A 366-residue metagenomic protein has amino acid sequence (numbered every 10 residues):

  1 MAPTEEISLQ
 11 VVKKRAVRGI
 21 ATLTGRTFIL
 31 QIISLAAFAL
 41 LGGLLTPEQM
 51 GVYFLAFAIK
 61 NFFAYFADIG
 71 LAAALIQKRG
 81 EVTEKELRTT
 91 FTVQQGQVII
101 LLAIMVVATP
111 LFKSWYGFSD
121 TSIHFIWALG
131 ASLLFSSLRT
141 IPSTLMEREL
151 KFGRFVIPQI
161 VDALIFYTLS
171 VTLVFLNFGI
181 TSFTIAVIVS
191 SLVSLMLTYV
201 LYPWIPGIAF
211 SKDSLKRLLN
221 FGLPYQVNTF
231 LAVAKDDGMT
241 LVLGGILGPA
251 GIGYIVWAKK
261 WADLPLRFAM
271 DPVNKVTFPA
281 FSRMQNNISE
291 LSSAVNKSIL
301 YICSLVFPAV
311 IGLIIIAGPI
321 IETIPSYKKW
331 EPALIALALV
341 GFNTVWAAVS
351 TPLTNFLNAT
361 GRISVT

Functional and structural regions predicted by a protein language model:
M1-V12, A16, G153, M196-D237 (+1 more regions): Interhelical loop/hinge segments that connect adjacent transmembrane helices in multipass membrane
V12-I69, Q97-V98, L102-P110, A128 (+4 more regions): Signature of the first transmembrane helix
K13, V17, G80-T83, L134-Q159 (+5 more regions): Membrane-interface junctions at transmembrane-helix termini in multi-pass inner-membrane proteins
L35-Q49, K113-Y116, T172-V174, V233-L264 (+2 more regions): Helix-terminus/linker motif at the lipid-water interface of multi-pass membrane proteins
P47-A67, S132, M239-L241, G253-M270 (+3 more regions): Alpha-helical transmembrane segments of polytopic membrane transporters and translocases
F66-T83, E147-R148, A258, A262-V306 (+1 more regions): Helix-loop junctions and terminal segments of transmembrane helices in multi-pass membrane transport/translocation
L111-L129, L313-V345: Interfacial segments at transmembrane-helix termini and the short loops linking adjacent helices
I123-G130, I157-W204, R217-F221, N228 (+1 more regions): Hydrophobic alpha-helical transmembrane segments
